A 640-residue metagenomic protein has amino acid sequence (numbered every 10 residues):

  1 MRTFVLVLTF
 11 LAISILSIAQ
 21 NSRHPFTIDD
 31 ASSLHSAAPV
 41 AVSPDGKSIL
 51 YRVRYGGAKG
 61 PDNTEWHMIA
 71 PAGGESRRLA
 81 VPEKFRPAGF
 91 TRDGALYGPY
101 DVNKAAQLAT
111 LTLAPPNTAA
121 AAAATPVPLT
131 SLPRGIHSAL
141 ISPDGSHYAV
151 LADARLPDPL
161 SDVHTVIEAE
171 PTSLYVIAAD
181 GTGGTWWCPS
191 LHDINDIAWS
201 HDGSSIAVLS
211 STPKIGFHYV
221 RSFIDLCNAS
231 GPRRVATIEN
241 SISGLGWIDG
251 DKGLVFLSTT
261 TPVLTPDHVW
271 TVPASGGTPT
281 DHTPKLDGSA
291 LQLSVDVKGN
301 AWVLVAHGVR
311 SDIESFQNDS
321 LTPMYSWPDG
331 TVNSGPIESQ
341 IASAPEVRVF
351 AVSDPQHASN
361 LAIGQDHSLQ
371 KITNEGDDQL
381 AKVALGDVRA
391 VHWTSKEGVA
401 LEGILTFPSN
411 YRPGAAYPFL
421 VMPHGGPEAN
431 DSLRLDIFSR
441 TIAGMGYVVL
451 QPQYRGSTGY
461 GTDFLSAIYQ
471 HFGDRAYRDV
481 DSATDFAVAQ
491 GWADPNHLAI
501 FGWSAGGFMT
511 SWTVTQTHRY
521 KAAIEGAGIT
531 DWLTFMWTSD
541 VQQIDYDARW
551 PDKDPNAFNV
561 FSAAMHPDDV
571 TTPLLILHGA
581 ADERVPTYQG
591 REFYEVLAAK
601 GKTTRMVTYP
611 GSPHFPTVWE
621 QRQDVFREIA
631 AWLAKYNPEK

Functional and structural regions predicted by a protein language model:
D29-T64: Beta-strand-rich domains and repeat architectures in extracellular enzymes and scaffolds, especially beta-propellers
A41, H147-A152, D158-L160, I167-L174 (+8 more regions): Non-catalytic accessory segments flanking enzyme active sites
V42, F90, I141, W199 (+3 more regions): Residue-level recognition of a conserved intra-blade site in WD40 beta-propeller repeats
G46-I49, G94-Y97, G145-Y148, G203-I206 (+3 more regions): Hydrophobic beta-strand positions that form the internal "hydrophobic ladder" of WD40/Gbeta-like beta-propeller blades
V53-E65, V81-F85, Y97-L111, T118 (+11 more regions): A flexible loop/linker signature enriched in serine peptidases of the S9 family
A70-G74, L113-N117, A178-T182, C227-G231 (+3 more regions): Short loop/turn segments that connect beta-strands within beta-propeller blades
E375-N496, W503, T534-Q542: Cap/lid segment of the alpha/beta-hydrolase catalytic domain
P452-K640: Active-site-proximal cap/loop segments of hydrolase catalytic domains
